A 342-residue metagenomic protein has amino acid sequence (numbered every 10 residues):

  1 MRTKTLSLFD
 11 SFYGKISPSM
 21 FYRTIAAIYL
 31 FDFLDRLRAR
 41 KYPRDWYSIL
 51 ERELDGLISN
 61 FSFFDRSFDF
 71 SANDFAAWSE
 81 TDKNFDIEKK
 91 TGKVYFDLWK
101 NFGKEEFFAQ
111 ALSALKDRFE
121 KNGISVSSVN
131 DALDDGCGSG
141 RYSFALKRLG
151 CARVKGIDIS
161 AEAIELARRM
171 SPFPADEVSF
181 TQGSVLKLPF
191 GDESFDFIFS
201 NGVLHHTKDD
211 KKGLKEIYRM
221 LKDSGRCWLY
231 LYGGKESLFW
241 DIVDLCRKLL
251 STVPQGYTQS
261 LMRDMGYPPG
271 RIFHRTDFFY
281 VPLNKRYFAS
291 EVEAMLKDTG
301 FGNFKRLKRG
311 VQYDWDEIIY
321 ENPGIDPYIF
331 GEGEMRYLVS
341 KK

Functional and structural regions predicted by a protein language model:
T5-K100: N-terminal, positively charged/glycine-rich alpha-helical extensions of SAM-dependent methyltransferases
E105-S128, A145: Conserved alpha-helix/loop element of class I SAM-dependent methyltransferases that forms part of the SAM/SAH-binding
L133, S139-L186: Class I SAM-dependent methyltransferase SAM/SAH-binding core
L186-F197: A short acidic, Gly/Pro-enriched loop at the edge of an enzyme's catalytic core that lines a small-molecule cofactor
F197-K208: A short SAM/SAH-binding and catalytic strip from SAM-dependent methyltransferases
K211-D223: A short glycine-rich, Lys/Arg-flanked "PGG" loop and its adjoining helix->strand segment in the class I
R226-T258: Conserved class I S-adenosyl-L-methionine
R275-E291: Acceptor-substrate binding/catalytic loop of class I
